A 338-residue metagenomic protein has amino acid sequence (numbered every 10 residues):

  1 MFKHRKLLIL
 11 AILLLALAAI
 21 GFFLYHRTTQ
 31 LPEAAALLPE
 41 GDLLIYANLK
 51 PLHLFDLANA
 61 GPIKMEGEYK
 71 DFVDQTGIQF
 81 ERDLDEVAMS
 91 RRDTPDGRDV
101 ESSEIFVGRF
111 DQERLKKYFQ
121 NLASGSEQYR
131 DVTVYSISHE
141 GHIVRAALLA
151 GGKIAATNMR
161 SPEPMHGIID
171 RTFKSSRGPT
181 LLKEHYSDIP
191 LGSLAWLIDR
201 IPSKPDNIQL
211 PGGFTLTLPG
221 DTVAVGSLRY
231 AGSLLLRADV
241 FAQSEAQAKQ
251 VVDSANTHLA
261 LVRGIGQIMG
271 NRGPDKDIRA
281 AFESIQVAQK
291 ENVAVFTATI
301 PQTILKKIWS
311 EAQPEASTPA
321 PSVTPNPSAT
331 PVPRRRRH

Functional and structural regions predicted by a protein language model:
M1-L17: N-terminal Sec-pathway targeting helices
L24-D42: Ser/Thr/Pro/Gly-rich low-complexity linker/stalk segments immediately outside membranes or between
A34-L38, I45-L49, L54: N-terminal, charge-rich interaction modules
I45, F80-L181, A238-F241, A288 (+1 more regions): Single conserved position on a long alpha-helix in the C-terminal lobe of the eukaryotic protein kinase
L52-V87, S126-S233, Q247-A248, L261 (+3 more regions): An internal, short helix-loop-strand segment that often contains or flanks glycine-aspartate motifs
L54-D56, D111-K117, E245-V252: Short, conserved charged micro-motifs
A242-V262, I300: A short-motif feature that recognizes glycine-rich, charge-decorated loops that bind or process nucleotide phosphates
R272-H338: A cross-kingdom marker for long, charged
